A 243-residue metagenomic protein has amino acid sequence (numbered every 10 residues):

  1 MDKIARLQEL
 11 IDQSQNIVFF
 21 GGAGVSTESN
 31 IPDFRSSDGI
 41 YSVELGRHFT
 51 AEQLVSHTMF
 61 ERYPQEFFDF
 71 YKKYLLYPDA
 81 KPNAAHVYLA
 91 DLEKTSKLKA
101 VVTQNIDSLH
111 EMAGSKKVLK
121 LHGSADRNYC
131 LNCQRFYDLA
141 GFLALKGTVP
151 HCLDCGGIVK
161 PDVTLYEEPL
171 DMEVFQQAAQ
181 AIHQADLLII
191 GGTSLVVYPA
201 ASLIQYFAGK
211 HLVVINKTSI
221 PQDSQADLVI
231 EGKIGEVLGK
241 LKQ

Functional and structural regions predicted by a protein language model:
M1-Q243: Conserved catalytic core of sirtuin-type NAD+-dependent deacylases
